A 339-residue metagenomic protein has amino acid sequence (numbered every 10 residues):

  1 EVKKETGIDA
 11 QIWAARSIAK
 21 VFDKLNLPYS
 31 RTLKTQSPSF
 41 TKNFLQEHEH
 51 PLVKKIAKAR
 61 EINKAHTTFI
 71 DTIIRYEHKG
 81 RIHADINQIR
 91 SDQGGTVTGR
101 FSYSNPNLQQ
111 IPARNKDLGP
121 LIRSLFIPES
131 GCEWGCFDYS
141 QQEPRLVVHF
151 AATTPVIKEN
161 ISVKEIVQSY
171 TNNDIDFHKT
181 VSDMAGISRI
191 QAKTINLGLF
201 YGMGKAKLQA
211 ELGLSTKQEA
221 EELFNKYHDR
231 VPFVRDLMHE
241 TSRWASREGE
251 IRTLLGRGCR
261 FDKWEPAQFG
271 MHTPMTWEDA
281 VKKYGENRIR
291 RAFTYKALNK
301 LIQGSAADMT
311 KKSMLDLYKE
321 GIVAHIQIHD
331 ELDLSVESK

Functional and structural regions predicted by a protein language model:
E1-L118, I127, G131-E133, S140-E143 (+5 more regions): Conserved "right-hand" nucleotidyltransferase catalytic core of DNA-directed polymerases
E1-Q11, A151-N172, K226, R230: Mixed-charge, glycine-rich, non-catalytic linkers/tails in nucleic-acid processing enzymes
I12-W13, N172-D174, G198-M203: Short acidic alpha-helix initiation/capping motifs at coil-to-helix transition points, especially at protein N-termini
A19-L25, S140-K158, S338: Short active-site loop/helix that positions an aromatic residue
L27-P28, V181-V323, S338: Conserved catalytic core of nucleic-acid polymerases
L125-V147, I161-L197: Conserved catalytic alpha/beta cores of large enzymes that bind or transform nucleotide phosphates and polynucleotides
D174-H178, N299, H329: Histidine-centered active-site/metal-ligand motif
D333-E337: Short hydrophobic/aromatic beta-strand micro-patches that form the beta-sheet surface supporting nucleotide- or nucleic
